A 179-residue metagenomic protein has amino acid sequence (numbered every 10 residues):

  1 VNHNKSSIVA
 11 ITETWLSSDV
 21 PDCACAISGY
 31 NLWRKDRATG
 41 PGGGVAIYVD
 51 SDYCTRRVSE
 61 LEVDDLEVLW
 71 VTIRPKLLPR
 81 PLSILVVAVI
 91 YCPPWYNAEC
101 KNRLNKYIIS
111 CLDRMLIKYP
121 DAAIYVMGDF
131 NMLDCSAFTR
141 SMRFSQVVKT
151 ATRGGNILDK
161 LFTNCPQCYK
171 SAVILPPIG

Functional and structural regions predicted by a protein language model:
V1-G179: A shared catalytic/ligand-binding motif for oxyanion handling
